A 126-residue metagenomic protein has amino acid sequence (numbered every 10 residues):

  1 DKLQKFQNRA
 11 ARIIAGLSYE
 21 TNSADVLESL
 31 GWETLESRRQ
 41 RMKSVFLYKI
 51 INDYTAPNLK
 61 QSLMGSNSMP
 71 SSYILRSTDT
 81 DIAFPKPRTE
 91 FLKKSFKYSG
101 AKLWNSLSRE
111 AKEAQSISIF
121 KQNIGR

Functional and structural regions predicted by a protein language model:
D1-R126: Hydrophobic/basic alpha-helical segments
